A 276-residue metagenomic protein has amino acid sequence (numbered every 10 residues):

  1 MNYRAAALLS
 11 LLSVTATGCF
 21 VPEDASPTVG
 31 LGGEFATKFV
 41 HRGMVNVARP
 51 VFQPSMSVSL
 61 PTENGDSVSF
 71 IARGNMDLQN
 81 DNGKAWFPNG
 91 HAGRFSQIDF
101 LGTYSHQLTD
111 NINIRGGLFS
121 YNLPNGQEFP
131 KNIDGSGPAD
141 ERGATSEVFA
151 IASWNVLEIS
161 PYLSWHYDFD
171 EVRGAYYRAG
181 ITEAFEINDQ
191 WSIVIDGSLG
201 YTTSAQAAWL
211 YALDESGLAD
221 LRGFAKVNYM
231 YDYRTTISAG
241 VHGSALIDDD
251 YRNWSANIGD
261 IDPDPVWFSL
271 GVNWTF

Functional and structural regions predicted by a protein language model:
M1-G30: Cleavable N-terminal export/targeting peptides
C19-F87, W267, N273: Short glycine/proline- and aromatic-enriched beta-strand/turn motifs that initiate or cap beta-hairpins
P27, A48-F52, R94-I98, R142-V148 (+3 more regions): Residues that define the transmembrane beta-barrel architecture of outer-membrane proteins
V29, E63-F70, D110-G116, L157-L163 (+2 more regions): Repeated loop/turn-to-beta-strand initiation elements of outer-membrane beta-barrel proteins
G33-T37, P54-L60, F100-Y104, L118 (+7 more regions): Residues on the lipid-exposed face of transmembrane beta-strands in outer-membrane beta-barrel proteins
A36-V40, N75-Q79, Y121-N125, D168-D170 (+4 more regions): Structural signature of outer-membrane beta-barrel domains
G74-G180, N257-G259: Outer-membrane pore/translocation modules
I195, G223-F276: Predominantly the C-terminal beta-signal and adjacent terminal strand-loop region of outer-membrane beta-barrel
